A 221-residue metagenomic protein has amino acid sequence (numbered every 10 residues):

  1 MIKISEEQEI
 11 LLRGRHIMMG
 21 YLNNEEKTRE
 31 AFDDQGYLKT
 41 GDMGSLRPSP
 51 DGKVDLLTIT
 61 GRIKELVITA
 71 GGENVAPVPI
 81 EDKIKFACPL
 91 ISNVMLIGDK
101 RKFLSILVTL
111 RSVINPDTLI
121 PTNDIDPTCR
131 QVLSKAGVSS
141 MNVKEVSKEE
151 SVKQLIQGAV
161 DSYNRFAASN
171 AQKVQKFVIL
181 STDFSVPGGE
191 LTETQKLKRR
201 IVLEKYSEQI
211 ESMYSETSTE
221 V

Functional and structural regions predicted by a protein language model:
M1-E7, L11, R15, K102-F103 (+3 more regions): Conserved adenylate-forming
K3, K85-C88: Short linear interaction motifs
K3-T69: Conserved ATP-binding/catalytic segment of the ANL
E9, R15-M18, S45, D51 (+7 more regions): Short, glycine-/Ser/Thr-/acidic-enriched flexible segments
I17, K53-K83, P116-E150, N170-A171 (+2 more regions): Adenylate-forming
M43, A87-I114, N123, N164: C-terminal boundary motif of the adenylate-forming
R62, D99-F103, Q172-V174: Short Gly/Ser/Thr- and Asp/Glu-enriched loop/turn motifs at secondary-structure junctions
N93-M95, L119, Q157-V221: Conserved C-terminal "lid"/linker of ANL adenylate-forming enzymes
